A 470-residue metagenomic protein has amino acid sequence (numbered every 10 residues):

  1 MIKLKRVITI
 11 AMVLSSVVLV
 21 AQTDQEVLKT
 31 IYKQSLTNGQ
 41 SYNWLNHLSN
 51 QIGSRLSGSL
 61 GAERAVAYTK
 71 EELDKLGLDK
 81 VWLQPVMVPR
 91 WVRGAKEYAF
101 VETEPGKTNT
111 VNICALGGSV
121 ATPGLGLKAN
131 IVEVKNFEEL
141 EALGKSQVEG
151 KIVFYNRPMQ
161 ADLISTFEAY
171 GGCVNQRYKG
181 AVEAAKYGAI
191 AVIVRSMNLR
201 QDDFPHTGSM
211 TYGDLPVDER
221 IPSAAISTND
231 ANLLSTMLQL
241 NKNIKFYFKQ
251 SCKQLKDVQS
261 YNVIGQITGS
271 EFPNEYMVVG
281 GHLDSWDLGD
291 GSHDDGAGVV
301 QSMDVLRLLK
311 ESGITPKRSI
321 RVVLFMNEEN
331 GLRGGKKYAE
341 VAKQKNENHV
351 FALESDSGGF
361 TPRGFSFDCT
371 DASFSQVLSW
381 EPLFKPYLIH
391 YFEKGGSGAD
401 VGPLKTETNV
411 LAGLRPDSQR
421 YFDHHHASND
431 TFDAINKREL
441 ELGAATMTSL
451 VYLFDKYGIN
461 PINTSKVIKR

Functional and structural regions predicted by a protein language model:
M1-D24: Bacterial Sec-dependent N-terminal signal peptides
Q25-S59, K96, F204-G208, Y212 (+4 more regions): N-terminal capping segment at the start of a domain
Q25-V27, E104, I113, G118-K145 (+2 more regions): Soluble metallo-hydrolase cores and metallopeptidase-like ectodomains found primarily in the secretory/periplasmic
L28-L36, N50-L60, E97, G118 (+8 more regions): Second-shell loop/turn segments in exported
N46, N50-I152, N156-I164: Noncatalytic luminal/extracellular "stalk/propeptide" segments of secretory-pathway proteins
D74, Q176-R177, V263, E275 (+3 more regions): Alpha-helical metal-binding/catalytic segments enriched in His/Glu/Asp
G124, I226, A231-N232, F272 (+2 more regions): Metal-dependent peptidase/peptidase-like ectodomains
R307, E311, F422-R470: His/Asp/Glu-rich mid-to-C-terminal helical/loop segments that flank catalytic regions of hydrolases
